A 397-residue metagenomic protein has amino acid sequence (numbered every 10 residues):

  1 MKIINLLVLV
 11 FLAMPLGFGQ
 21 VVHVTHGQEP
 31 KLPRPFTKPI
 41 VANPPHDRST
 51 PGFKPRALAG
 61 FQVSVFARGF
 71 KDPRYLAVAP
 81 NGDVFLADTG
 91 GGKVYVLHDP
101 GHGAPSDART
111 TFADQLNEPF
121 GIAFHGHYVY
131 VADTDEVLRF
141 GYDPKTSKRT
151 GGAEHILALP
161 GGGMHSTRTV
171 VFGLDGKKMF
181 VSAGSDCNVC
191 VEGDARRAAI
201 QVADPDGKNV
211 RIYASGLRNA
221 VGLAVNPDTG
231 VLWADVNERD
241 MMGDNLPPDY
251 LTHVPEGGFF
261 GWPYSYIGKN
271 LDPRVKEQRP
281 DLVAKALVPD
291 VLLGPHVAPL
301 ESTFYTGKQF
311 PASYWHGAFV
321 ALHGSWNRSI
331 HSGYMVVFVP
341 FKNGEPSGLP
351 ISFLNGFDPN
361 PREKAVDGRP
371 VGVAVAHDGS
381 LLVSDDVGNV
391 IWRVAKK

Functional and structural regions predicted by a protein language model:
V21-L58, T167, S185-N188, A195-A198 (+4 more regions): Beta-propeller domain segments
V65-F70, T110-L116, I156-G162, I212-G216 (+3 more regions): Surface loop/turn motifs at the tips and blade-to-blade linkers of beta-strand repeat domains
A79-N81, F124-G126, F172-G176, N226-T229 (+2 more regions): Residue-level detector of Asp-centered blade-edge/turn motifs that repeat once per structural unit in beta-propeller
N81, T89, T134-E136, Y142 (+4 more regions): Short loop/turn segments immediately following the C-termini of beta-strands
D83-A87, Y128-V131, K178-S182, V231-D235 (+3 more regions): Conserved beta-propeller blade signature
K93-V96, E136-L138, A199-Q201, Y250 (+2 more regions): A short loop-to-beta-strand structural motif that recurs across blades of beta-propeller domains
R109, E118, A123-H125, D135-D175 (+3 more regions): Asp-box/WD-like beta-propeller blade repeats and closely related beta-sheet repeat scaffolds
A374-K397: Blade-level signature of beta-propeller repeat domains, shared across WD40, Kelch, NHL, RCC1 and BNR/Asp-box propellers
